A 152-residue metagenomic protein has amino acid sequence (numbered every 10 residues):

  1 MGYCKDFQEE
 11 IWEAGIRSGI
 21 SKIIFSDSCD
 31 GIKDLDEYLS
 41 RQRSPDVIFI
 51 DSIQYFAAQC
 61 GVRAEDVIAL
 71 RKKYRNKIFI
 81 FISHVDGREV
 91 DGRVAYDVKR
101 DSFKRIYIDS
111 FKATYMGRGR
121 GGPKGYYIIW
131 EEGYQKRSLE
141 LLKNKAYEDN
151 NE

Functional and structural regions predicted by a protein language model:
M1-K33: Conserved P-loop
Y3, F7, G31, R63-V67 (+2 more regions): Helical mechanochemical/support elements of P-loop NTPase systems and associated helical scaffolds
G19-I23, R43-V47, K73-I82: Loop/turn-to-beta-strand initiation segments
F25-S28, F49-S52, I80-H84, I108-D109: Conserved beta-strand segments of the P-loop GTPase G domain that flank and frequently precede/overlap
I32-R43: Conserved alpha-helical scaffold flanking the Walker A/P-loop in AAA+ ATPase domains
Q42-Q59: Conserved P-loop NTPase "ATPase switch" module shared by AAA+ and STAND
Q54-V67, V90-G92: Conserved ATPase-coupling elements of RecA-like P-loop NTPase cores
R71-E152: Phosphate-binding/switch region of NTP-binding enzymes
